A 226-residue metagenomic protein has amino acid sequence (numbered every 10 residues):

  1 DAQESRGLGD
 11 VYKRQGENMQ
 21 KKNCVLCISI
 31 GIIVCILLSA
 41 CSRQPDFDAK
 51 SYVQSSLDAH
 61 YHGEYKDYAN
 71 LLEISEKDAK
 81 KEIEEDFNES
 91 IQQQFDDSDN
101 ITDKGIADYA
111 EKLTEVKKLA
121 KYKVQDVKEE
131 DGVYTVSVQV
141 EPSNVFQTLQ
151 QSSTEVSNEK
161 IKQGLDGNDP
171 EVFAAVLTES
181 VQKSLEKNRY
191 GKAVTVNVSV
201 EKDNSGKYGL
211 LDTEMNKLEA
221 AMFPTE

Functional and structural regions predicted by a protein language model:
D1-Q15: Single conserved hydrophobic/aromatic residue that forms the stacking wall/gate of nucleotide- or nucleobase-binding
Q20-I28: Bacterial N-terminal signal peptides that target proteins for export
L37-A40: C-terminal motif of bacterial Sec signal peptides marking the signal peptidase cleavage site
S42-E115, K123: Core segments of small alpha/beta cavity-forming domains
L72-S75, D126-K128, V138-P142, D212-N216: A mature extracytoplasmic/lumenal domain signature
Q93, D97-E171: Surface-exposed, charged secondary-structure patches
A110, F173-R189: Intrinsically disordered, low-complexity acidic Ser/Thr-rich regulatory segments
V156-V172, E186-E226: Short beta-strand edge/turn micro-motifs at domain boundaries
